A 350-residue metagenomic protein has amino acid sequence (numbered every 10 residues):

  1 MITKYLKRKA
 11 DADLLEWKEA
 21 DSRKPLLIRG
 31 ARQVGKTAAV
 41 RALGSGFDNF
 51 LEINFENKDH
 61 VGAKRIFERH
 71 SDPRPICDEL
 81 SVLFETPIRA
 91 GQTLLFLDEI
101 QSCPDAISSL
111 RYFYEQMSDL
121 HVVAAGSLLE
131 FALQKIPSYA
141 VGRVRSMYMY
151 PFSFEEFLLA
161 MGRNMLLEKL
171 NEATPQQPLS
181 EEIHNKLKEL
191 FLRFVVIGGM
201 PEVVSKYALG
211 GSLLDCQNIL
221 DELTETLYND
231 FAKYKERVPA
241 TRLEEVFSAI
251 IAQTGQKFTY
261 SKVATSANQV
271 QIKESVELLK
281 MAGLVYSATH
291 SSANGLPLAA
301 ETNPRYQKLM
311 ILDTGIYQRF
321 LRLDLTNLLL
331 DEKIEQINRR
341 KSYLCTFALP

Functional and structural regions predicted by a protein language model:
M1-W17: N-terminal pre-Walker A segment at the start of P-loop NTPase domains
I28: Hydrophobic anchor at the beta1->P-loop junction of P-loop NTPases
K36: Conserved lysine of the Walker
A39, L43: Hydrophobic positions on the alpha1 helix immediately C-terminal to the Walker A/P-loop
N57-G91: Short glycine-rich substrate-engagement loop in P-loop NTPases that contacts/grips substrate
F96, H121-S127, Y148: Structural recognition of the conserved hydrophobic beta-strand(s) that form the central parallel beta-sheet of P-loop
L133-A252: Interdomain motor-coupling "hinge/lid" segment immediately C-terminal to the ATP-binding subdomain of NTP-driven enzymes
V204-P350: Accessory nucleic acid-recognition modules appended to NTPase machines
